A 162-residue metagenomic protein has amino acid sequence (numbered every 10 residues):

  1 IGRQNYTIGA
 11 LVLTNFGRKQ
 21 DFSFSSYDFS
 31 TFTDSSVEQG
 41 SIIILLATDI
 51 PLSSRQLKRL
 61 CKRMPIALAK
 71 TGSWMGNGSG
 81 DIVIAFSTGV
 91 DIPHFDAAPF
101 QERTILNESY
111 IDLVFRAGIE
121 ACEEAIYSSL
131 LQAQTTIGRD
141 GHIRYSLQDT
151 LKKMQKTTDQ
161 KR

Functional and structural regions predicted by a protein language model:
I1-R162: A structural signal for small-residue-enriched, beta-sheet-centric alpha/beta enzyme cores and oligomeric scaffold folds
